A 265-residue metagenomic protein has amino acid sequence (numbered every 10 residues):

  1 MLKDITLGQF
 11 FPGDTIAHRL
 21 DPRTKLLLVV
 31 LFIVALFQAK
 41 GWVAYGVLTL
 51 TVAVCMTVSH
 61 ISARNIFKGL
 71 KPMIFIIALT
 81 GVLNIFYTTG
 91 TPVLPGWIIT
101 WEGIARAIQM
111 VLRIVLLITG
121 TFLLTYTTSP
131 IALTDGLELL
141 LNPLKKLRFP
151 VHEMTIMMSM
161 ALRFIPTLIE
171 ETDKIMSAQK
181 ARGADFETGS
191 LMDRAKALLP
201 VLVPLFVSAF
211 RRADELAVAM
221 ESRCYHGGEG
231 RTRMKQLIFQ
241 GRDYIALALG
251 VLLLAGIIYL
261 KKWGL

Functional and structural regions predicted by a protein language model:
M1-A44, L48-S59, N142, K146-F149 (+3 more regions): Transmembrane alpha-helix interface motif
D14, F37, I61-N65, L94 (+4 more regions): Membrane-helix interfacial "entry" motifs
G46, S62-L70: Interfacial helix-loop-helix linkers and transmembrane-helix boundary segments in multi-pass membrane proteins
L50-T57, L70-A78: Small-residue-enriched core segments of transmembrane alpha-helices in multipass membrane transport and channel
G69-I77, V111, V115-I118, L205 (+3 more regions): Loop-to-transmembrane-helix entry motif
M73-A184: Juxtamembrane/interface alpha-helical elements of multi-pass membrane proteins
